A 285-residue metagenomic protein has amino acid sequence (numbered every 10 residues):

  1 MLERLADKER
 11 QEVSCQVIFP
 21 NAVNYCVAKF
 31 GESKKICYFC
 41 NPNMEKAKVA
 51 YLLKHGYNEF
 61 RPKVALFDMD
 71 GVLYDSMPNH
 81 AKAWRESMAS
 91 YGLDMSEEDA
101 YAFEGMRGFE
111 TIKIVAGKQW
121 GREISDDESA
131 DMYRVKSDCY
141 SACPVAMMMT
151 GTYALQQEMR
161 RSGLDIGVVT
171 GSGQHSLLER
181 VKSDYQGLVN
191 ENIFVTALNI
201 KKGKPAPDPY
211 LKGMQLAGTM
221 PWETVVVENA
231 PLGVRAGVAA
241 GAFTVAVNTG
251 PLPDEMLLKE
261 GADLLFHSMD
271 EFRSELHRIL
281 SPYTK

Functional and structural regions predicted by a protein language model:
K8-I18, A22, C26-F30: N-terminal amphipathic/hydrophobic targeting modules at extreme N-termini, encompassing cleavable Sec/SRP-type signal
Y25, Y38-C40, M44-K63, D127 (+3 more regions): Asp-based, Mg2+/Mn2+-dependent phosphohydrolase catalytic module
K48-D99: Active-site neighborhood of HAD-like aspartate-dependent phosphohydrolases
H55-G56, R61, S141-V168: Short, acidic loop-to-helix structural element flanking the phosphoryl-transfer center in phosphate-processing enzymes
V72, T170-S172: Conserved phosphate-coupling serine/threonine residues in phosphotransfer and NTP-handling enzymes
K82, S87-W120, A142: Alpha-helical substrate-recognition element adjacent to the catalytic core
G105-C139, T150, E158-R160: A metal-dependent, Asp-based hydrolase signature
